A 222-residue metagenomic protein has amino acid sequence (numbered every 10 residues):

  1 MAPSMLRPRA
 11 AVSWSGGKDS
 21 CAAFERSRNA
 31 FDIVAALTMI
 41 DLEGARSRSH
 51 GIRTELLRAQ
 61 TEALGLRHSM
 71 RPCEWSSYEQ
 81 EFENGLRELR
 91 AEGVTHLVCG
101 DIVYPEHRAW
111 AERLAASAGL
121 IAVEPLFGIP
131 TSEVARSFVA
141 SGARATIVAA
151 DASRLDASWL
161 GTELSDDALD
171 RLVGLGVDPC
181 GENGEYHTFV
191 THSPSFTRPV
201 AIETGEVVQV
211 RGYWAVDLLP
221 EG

Functional and structural regions predicted by a protein language model:
A2-G222: Nucleotide-activated chemistry modules centered on ATP-dependent adenylation/adenylyltransferase
